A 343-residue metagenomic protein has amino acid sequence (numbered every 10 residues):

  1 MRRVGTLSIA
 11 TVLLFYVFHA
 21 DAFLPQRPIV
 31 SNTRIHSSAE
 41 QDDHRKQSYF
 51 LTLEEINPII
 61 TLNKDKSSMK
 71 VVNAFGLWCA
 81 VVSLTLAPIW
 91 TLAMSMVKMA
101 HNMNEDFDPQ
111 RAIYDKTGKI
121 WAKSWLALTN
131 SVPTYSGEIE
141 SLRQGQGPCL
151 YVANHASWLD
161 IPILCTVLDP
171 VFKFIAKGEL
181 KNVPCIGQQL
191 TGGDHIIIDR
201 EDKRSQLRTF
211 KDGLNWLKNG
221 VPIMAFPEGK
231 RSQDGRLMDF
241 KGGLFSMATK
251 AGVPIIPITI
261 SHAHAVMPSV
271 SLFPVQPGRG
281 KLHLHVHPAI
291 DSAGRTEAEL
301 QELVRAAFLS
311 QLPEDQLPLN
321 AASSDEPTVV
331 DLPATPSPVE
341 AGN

Functional and structural regions predicted by a protein language model:
M1-I29: N-terminal chloroplast transit peptides
S8, P28, R34, E55-T61: Generic short N-terminal amphipathic or hydrophobic helices
A22, Y135, Y151, F174-I175 (+1 more regions): Generic preference for hydrophobic
L24-K46: N-terminal, immediately post-signal peptide pro-regions of secreted/luminal proteins
H44-R45, F50-L53, N63-K64, L207-N343: Non-catalytic C-terminal accessory region of glycerolipid acyltransferases and related lyso-lipid remodeling enzymes
S48-C149: Membrane-anchoring hydrophobic helices of lipid-metabolizing enzymes
T91-I120, A127-L128, R143-K203: Catalytic core of membrane glycerolipid acyltransferases/transacylases, capturing the structured, soluble-facing
W125-L126, L190, W216, A248: A generic structural signal for well-ordered alpha-helical segments
